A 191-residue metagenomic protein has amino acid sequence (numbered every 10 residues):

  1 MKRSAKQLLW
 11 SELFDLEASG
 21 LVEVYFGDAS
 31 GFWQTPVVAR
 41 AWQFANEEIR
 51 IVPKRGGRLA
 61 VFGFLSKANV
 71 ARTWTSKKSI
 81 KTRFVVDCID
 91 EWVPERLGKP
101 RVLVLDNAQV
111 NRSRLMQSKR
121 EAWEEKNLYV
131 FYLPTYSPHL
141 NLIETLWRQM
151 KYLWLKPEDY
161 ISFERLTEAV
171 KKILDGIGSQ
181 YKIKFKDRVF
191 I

Functional and structural regions predicted by a protein language model:
M1-I191: Short functional hotspots at interaction and active-site rims
